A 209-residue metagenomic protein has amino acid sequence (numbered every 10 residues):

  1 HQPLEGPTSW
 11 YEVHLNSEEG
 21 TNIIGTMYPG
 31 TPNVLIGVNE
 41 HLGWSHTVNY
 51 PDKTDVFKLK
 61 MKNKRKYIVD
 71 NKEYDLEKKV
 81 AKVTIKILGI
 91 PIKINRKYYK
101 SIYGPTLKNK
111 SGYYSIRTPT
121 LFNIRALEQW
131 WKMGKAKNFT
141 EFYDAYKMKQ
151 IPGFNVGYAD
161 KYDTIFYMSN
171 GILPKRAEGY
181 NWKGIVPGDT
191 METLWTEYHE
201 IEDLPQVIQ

Functional and structural regions predicted by a protein language model:
H1-Q209: Mature extracytoplasmic enzyme cores
